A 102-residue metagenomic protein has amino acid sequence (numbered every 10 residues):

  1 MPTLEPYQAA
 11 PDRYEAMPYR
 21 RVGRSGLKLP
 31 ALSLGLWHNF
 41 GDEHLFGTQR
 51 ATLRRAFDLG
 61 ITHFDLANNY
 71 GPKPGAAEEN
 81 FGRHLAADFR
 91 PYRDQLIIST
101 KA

Functional and structural regions predicted by a protein language model:
M1-T100: N-terminal binding-site loop/beta-alpha segment at the start of enzyme catalytic domains that lines or forms
